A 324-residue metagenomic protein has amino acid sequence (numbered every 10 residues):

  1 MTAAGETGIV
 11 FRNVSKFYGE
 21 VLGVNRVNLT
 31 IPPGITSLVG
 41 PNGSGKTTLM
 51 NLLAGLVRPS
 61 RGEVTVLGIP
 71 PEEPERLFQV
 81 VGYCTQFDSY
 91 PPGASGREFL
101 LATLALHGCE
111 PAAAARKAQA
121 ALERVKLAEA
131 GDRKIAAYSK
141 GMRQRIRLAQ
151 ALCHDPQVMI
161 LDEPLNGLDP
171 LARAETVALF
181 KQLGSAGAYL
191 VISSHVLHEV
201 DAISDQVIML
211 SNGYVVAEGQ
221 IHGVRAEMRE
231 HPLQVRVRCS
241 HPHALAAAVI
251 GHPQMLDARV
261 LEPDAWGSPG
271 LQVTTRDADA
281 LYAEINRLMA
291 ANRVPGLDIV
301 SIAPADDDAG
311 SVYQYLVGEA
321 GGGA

Functional and structural regions predicted by a protein language model:
A3, T274-A324: C-terminal coupling/interaction segments
A54: Helix-to-loop junction immediately C-terminal to a conserved catalytic motif
G62-L77: Conserved ABC transporter NBD signature motif
L101, A105, A112-A130: Conserved ABC ATPase "signature" region
M159-E163: Catalytic Walker B motif of ABC-type/P-loop ATPase nucleotide-binding domains
V177-T274: ABC transporter nucleotide-binding domain
